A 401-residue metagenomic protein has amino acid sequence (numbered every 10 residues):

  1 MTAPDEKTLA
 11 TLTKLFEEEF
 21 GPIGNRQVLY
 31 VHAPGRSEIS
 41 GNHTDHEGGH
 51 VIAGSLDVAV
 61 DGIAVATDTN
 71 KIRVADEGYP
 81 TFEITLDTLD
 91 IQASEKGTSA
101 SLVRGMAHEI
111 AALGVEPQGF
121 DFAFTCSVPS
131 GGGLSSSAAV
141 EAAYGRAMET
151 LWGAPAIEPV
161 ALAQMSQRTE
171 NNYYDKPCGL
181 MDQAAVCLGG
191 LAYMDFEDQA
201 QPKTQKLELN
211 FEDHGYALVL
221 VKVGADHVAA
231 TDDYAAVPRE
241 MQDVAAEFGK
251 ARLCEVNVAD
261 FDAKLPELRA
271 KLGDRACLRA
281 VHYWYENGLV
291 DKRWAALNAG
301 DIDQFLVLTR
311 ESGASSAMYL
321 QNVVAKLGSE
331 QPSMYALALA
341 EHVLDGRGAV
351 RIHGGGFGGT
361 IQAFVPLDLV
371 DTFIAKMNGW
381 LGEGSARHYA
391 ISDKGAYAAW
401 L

Functional and structural regions predicted by a protein language model:
M1-R36, D61, V65-K96, Y193-R351 (+1 more regions): C-terminal nucleotide
M1-V51, I84-D213, V370-F373, H388 (+1 more regions): Gly/Ser-rich oxyanion-binding loop with an adjacent helix/lid that shapes the negatively charged ligand pocket
H50-T69, L188: Structural signature of FAD isoalloxazine-binding scaffolds in flavoprotein oxidoreductases
S55, S99, S329: Short, conserved glycine- and acidic-residue-centered signature motifs in active-site or ligand-binding loops
G131, A295, T360: Short, flexible active-site loop motifs that bind/organize anionic cofactors or intermediates
A138-A139, T360-V365: FabD-like malonyl-/acyl-CoA
F357: Glycine-rich phosphate-binding loop
